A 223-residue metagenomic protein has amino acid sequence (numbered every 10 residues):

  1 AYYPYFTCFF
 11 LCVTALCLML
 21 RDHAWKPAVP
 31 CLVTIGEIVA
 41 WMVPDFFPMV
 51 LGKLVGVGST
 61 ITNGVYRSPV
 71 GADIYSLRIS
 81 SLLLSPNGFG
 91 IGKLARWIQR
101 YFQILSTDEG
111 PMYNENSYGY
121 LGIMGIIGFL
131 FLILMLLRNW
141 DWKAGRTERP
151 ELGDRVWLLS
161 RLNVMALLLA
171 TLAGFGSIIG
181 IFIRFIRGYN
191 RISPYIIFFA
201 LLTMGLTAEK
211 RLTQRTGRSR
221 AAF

Functional and structural regions predicted by a protein language model:
P4-V39: Perimembrane helix-loop-helix junctions
T7, L11, R191-G205: Alpha-helical transmembrane segments of multi-pass membrane proteins
L16-V29, L137-R149, I197-A222: Membrane-interface junctions at the ends of membrane-embedded or membrane-associated helices
C31-F46, R220-F223: Internal/C-terminal transmembrane anchor helices
D45-I133: Periplasmic/ER-lumenal interhelical loops and adjacent helix-loop junctions in multi-pass membrane proteins
F46-N63, W140-A144, F175-F182, R211-L212: Juxtamembrane/interface segments at transmembrane-helix termini
T62-S68, W97-I123, G145-S160, V164-F199: Membrane-helix boundary/interfacial segments in multi-pass membrane proteins
